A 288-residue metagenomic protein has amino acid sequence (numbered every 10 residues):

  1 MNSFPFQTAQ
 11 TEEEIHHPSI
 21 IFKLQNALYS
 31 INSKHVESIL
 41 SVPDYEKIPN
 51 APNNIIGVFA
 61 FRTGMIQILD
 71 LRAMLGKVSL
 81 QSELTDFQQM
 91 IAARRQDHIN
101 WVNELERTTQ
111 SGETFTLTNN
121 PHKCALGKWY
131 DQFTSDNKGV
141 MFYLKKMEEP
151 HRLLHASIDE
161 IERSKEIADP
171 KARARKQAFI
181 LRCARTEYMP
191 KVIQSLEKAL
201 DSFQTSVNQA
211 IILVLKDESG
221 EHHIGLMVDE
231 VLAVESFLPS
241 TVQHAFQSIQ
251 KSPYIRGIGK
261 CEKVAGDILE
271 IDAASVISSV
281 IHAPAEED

Functional and structural regions predicted by a protein language model:
N2-N53: The feature marks the first
E14, Q25, P52, S206-V207 (+2 more regions): Short flexible coil/turn linkers enriched for glycine and charged/polar residues that connect secondary-structure
Y29-I31, M65-L71, G225-L226, A265-D272 (+1 more regions): Short, structured motif recognition centered on aromatic/hydrophobic residues
H35-F59, V228-V264: Flexible, small-/acidic-enriched active-site or ligand-binding loops
I55, L71-D86, D201-G220: DNA polymerase processivity clamps
I55-M65, A156-S157, I224, E262-E270: N-terminal assembly/transducer modules of large multi-domain enzymes, emphasizing dimerization/partner-binding
K77-S82, T118-N119, N208, I224-Q250 (+1 more regions): Extended intrinsically disordered, low-complexity coil regions enriched in Ser, Thr, Gly, Ala and often Pro
V78-V207, A285: N-terminal membrane-sensor/transducer module of prokaryotic signaling receptors
